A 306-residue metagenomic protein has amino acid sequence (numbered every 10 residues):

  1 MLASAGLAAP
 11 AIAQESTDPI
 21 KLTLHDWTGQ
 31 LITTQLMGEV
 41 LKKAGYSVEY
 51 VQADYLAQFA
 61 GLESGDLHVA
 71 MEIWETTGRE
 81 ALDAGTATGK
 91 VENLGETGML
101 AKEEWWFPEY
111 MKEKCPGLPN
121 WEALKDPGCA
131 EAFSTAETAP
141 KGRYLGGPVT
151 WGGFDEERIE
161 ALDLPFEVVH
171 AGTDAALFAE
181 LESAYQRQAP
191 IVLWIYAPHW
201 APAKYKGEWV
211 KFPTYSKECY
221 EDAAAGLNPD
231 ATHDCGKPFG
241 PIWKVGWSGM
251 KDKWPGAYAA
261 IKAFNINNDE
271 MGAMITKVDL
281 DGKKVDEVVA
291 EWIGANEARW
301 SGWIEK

Functional and structural regions predicted by a protein language model:
E15-G29, Y46-V51, K141-L145, I261: Short, well-ordered beta-strand elements
D18-I20, G29, W151-E167, A171-Q188 (+2 more regions): An extracytoplasmic/periplasmic, membrane-proximal ligand-sensing/linker region
H25-T28, Y46-G61, V169-E180: Short helix-initiation/N-cap motifs at beta->coil->alpha
T34, V51-K90, E180, W200-Y205: Pocket-flanking alpha-helical
L67-M71, R143-E221: Ligand-binding pocket segment of bilobal, Venus flytrap-like solute-binding proteins
K90-Y144: A conserved helix-loop-strand patch within extracytoplasmic ligand-binding domains of the periplasmic binding
K102-K114, G240-K253, T276-K277: A bilobed periplasmic-binding-protein/Venus flytrap-type ligand-binding module shared by bacterial periplasmic
A201-A260, F264: C-terminal lobe and pocket-closing loops of periplasmic/extracytoplasmic Venus-flytrap solute-binding proteins
